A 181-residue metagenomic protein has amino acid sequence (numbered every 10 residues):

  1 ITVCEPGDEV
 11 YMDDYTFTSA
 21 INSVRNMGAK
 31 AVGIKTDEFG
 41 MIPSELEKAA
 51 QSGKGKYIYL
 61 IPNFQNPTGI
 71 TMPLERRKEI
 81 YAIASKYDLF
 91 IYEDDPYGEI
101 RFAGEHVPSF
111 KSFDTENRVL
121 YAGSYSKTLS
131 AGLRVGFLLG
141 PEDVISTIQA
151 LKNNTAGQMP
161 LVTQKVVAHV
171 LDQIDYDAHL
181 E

Functional and structural regions predicted by a protein language model:
I1-E9: Phosphate-binding glycine-rich loop
D8, A29, K86-F90, E116-N117: A short helix->loop->beta-strand "cap" motif at the edges of active sites that frequently abuts
M12, G33, I91-E93, V167: Hydrophobic residues in well-ordered beta-strands that form the structural core
M12-A29: Substrate-binding/gating loop at the entrance of the active-site cleft, primarily in PLP-dependent aminotransferase-like
D14-T16, K35, I61-P62, D95 (+1 more regions): Nucleotide-sugar donor-binding loop of glycosyltransferases
K30-D37: Short beta-strand->loop structural element characteristic of the AMP-binding/adenylate-forming
F39-F102: Active-site phosphate-binding strand-loop segment of PLP-dependent enzymes
L120-E181: PLP-dependent aminotransferase class I/II
